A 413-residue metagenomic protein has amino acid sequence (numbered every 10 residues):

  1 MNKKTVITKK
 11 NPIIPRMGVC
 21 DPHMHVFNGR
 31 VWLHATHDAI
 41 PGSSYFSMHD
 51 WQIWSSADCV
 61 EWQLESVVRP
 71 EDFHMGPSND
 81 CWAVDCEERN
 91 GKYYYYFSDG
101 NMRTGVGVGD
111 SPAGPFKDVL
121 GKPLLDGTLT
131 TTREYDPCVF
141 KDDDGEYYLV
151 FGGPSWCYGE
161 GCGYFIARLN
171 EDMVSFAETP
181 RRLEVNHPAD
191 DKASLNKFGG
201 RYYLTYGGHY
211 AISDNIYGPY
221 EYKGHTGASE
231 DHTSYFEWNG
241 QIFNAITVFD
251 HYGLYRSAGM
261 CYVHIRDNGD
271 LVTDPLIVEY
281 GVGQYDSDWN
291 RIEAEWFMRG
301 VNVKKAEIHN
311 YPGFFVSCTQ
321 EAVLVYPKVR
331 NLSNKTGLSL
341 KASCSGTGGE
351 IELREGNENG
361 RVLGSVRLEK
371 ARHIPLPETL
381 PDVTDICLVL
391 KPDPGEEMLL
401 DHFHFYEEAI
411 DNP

Functional and structural regions predicted by a protein language model:
M1-P413: Carbohydrate-active catalytic/glycan-binding domains of CAZyme proteins, especially the secreted or lumenal ectodomains
